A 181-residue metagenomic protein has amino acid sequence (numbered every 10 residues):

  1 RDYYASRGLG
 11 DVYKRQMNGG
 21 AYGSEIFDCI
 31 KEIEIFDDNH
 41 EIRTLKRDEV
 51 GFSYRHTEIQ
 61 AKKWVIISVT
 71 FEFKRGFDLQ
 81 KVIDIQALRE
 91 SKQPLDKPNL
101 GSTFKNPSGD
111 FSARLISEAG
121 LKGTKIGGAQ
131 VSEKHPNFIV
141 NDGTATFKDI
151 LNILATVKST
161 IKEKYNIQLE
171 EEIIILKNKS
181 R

Functional and structural regions predicted by a protein language model:
R1-Y13: Single conserved hydrophobic/aromatic residue that forms the stacking wall/gate of nucleotide- or nucleobase-binding
D2-Y3, G23, G128: Short, flexible, glycine/charge-rich loop motifs used to bind or transfer phosphoryl groups or to couple energy/partner
G8, V157-T160: Short alpha-helical scaffold segments that flank and stabilize functional sites
D11-R47: Glycine/threonine-rich beta-strand-loop-alpha-helix active-site module that forms ligand/phosphate-binding
F36, I42-N152, S159-R181: Phosphate/pyrophosphate- and phosphate-bearing ligand-binding catalytic cores of soluble enzymes
